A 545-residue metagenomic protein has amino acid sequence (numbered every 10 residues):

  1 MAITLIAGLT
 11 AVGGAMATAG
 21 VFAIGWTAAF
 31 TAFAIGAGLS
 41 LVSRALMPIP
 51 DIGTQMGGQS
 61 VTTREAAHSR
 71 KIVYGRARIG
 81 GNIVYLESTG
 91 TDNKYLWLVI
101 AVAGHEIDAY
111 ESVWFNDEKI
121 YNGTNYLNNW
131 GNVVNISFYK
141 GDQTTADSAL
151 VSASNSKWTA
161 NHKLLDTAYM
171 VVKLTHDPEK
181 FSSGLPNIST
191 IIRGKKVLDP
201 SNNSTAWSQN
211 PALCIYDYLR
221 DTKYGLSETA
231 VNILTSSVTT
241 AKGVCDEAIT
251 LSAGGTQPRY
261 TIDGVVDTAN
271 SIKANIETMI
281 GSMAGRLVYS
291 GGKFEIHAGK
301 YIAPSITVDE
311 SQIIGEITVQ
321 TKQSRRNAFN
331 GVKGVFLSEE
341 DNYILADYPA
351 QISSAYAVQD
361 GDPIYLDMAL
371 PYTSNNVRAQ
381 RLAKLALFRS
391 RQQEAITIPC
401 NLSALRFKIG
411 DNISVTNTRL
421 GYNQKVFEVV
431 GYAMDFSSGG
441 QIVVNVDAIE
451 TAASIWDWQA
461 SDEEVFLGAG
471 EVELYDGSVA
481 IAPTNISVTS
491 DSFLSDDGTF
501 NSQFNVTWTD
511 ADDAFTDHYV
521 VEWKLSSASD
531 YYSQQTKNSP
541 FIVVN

Functional and structural regions predicted by a protein language model:
A2-L9, A29-G281, S290, P371-V377: Polar, S/T/G-rich
I52-K94, A101, A149, H162 (+4 more regions): Surface-exposed, non-catalytic interaction/assembly patches
K119-T124, A303-I306, Y343, Y422-Q424 (+1 more regions): Surface-exposed loop/edge segments in extracytoplasmic proteins
D246-G291, A357-D447: An acidic/polar, Gly/Ser/Thr-rich interaction patch typically located in mid-to-C-terminal regions of proteins
I314-G315, I409, V415-F493: Acidic, low-complexity/disordered segments
S495-T516: Conserved aromatic anchor
D510-N538: Extracellular low-complexity, O-glycosylation-prone stalks/linkers
V543-N545: Beta-strand-rich modules
